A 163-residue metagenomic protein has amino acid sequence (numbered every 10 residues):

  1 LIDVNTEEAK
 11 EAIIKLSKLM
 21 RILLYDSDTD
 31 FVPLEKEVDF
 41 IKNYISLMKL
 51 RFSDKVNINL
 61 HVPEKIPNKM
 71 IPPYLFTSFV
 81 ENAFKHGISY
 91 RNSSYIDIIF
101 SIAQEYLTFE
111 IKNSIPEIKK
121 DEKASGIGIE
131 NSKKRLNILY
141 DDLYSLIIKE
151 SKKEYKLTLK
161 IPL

Functional and structural regions predicted by a protein language model:
L1-K160: Two-component histidine phosphotransfer core
